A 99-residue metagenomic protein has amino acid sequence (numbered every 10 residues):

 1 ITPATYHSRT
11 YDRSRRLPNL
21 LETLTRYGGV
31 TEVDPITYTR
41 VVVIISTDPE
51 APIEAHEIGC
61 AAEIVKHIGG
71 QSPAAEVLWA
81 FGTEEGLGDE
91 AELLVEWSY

Functional and structural regions predicted by a protein language model:
I1-Y99: Tubulin/FtsZ superfamily GTPase core signature
